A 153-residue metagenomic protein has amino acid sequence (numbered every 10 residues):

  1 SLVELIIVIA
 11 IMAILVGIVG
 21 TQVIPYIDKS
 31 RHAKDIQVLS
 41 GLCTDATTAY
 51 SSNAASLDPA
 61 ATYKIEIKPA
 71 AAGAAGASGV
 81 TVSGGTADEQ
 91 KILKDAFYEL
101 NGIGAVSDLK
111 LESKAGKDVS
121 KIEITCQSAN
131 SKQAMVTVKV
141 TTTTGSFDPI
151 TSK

Functional and structural regions predicted by a protein language model:
S1-V23: N-terminal single-pass transmembrane signal-anchor helix
Q22-G41: Aliphatic-rich helix starts adjacent to a transmembrane/signal segment
T44-K68: Alpha-helix exit/C-cap motif
P59-I67, N101-S128: Short glycine-rich, low-complexity/disordered patches
K68-K91, K114-A115: Surface-exposed intrinsically disordered loops and tails
A72-A75, E112-K153: Short, surface-exposed interaction loops/tails
Q90-K94, G102: Mature extracytoplasmic domains of secretory-pathway proteins
